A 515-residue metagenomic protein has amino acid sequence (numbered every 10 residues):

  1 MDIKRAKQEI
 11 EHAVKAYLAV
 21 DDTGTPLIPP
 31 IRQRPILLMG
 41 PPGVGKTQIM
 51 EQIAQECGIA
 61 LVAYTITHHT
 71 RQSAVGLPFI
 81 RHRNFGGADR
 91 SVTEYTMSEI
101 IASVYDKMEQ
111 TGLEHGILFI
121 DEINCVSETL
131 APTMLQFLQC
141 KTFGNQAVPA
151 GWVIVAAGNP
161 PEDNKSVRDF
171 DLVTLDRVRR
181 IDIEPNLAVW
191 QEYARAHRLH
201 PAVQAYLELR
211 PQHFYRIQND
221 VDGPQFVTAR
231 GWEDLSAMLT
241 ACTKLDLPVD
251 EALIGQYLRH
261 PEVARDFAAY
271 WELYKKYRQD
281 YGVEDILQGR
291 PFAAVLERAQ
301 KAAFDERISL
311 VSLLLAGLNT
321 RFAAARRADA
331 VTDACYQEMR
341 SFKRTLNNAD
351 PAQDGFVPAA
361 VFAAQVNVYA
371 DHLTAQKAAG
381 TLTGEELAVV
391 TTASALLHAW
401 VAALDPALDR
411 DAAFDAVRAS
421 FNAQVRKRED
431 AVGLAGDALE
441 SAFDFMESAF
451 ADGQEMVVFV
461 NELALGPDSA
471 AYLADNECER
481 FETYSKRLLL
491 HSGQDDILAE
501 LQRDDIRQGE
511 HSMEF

Functional and structural regions predicted by a protein language model:
M1-Q212, I217-D220: AAA+ P-loop NTPase catalytic core and its hallmark functional loops
I3, V20, S98, A102 (+11 more regions): Short, structured coil/loop segments at alpha-helix boundaries
K4-K7, K15, K46, K107 (+9 more regions): Context-gated lysine
Q8, H12, A16, Q55 (+17 more regions): Charged/polar, solvent-exposed surface patches and flexible loops
A196-V357: Alpha-helical lid/collar subdomain of P-loop NTPases
Q300-F515: Terminal-proximal interaction/regulatory segments of ATP-powered molecular machines
